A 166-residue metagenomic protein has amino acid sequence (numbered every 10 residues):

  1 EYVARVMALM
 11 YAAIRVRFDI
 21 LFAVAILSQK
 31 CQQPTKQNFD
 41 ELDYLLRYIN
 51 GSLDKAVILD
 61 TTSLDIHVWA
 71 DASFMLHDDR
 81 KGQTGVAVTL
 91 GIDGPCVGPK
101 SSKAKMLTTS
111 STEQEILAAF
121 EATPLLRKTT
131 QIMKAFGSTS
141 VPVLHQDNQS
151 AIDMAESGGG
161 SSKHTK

Functional and structural regions predicted by a protein language model:
E1-K166: Divalent metal-binding acidic/histidine catalytic loops
